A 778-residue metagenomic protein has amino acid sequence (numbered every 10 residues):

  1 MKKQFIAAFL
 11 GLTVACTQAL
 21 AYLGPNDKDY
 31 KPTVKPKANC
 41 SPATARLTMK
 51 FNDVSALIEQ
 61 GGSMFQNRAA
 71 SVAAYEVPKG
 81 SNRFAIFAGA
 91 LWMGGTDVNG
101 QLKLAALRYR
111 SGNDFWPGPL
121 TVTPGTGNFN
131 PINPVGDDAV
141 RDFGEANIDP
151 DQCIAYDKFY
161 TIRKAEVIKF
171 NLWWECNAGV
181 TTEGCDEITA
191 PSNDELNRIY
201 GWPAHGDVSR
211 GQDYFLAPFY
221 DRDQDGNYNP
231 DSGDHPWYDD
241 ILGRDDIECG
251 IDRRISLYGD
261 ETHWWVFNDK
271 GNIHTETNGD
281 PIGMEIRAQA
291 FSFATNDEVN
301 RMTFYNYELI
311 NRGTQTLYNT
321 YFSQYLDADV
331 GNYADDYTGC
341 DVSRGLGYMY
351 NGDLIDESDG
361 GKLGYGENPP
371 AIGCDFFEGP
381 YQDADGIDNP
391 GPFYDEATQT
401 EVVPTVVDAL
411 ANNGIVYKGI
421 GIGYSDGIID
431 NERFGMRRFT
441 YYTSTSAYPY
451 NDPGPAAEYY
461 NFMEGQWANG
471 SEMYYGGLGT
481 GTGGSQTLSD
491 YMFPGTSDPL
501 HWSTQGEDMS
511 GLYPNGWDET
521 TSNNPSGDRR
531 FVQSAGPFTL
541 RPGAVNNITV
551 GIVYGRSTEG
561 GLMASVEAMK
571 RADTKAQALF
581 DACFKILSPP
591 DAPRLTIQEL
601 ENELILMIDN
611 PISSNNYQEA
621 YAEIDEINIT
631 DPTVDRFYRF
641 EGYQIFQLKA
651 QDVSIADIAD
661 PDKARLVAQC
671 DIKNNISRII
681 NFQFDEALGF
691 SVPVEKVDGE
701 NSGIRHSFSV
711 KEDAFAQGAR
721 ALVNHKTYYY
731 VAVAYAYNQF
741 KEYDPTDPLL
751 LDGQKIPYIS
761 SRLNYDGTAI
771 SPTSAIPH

Functional and structural regions predicted by a protein language model:
M1-Q4: Positively charged n-region of N-terminal signal peptides that target proteins for export
I6-A7, Y214: N-terminal hydrophobic alpha-helix used for membrane targeting or insertion
A7-T17: Bacterial N-terminal signal peptides
Y22-H778: Extracellular/surface-associated beta-sandwich interaction domains
